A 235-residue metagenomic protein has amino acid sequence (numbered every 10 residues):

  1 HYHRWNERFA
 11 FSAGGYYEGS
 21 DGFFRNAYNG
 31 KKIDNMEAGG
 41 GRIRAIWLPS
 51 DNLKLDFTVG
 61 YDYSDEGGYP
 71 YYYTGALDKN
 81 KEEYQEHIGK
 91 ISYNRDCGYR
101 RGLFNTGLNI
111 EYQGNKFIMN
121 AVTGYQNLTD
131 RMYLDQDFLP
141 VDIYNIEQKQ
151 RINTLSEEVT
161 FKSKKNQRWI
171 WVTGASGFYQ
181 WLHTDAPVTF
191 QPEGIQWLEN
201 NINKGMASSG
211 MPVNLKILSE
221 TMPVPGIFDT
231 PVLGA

Functional and structural regions predicted by a protein language model:
H1-H3, H87, N166, H183: Histidine (H) residue identity feature
H3-C97, L128-I143, K149: Periplasmic-side early beta-strands and strand-to-turn transitions of outer-membrane beta-barrels
G60, G102-T129, I146-A235: Face-selective signature of the C-terminal outer-membrane beta-barrel domain
